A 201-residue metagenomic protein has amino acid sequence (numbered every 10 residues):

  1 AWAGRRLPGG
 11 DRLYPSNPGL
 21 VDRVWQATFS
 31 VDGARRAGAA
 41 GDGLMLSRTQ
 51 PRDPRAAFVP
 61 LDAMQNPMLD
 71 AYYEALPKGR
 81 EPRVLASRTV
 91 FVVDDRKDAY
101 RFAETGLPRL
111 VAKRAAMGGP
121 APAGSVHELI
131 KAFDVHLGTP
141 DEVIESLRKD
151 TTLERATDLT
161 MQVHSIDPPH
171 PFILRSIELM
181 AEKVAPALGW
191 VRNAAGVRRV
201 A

Functional and structural regions predicted by a protein language model:
A1-A201: Active-site-adjacent structural elements that line small-molecule/cofactor binding pockets in enzymes
